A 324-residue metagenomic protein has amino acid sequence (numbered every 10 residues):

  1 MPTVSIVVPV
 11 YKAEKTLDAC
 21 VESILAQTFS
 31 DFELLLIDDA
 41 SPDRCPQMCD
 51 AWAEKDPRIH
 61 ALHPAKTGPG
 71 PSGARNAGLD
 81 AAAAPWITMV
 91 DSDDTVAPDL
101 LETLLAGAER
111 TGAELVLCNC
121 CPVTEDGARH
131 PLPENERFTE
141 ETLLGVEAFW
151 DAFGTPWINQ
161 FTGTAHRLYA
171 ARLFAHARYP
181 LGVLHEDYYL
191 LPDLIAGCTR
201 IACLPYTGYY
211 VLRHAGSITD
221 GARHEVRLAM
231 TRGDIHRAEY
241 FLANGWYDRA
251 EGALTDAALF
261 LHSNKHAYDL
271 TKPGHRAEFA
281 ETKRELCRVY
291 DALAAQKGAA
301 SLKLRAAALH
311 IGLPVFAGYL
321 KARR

Functional and structural regions predicted by a protein language model:
K12-A26: Short, well-formed alpha-helical segments that are part of the catalytic scaffolds of diverse glycosyltransferases
D18, D43-A51, T95, D99-L101: Acidic helix N-cap motif at the loop->helix transition within catalytic regions of sugar-transfer enzymes
S23, S30, D38-Q47, K66-G68: A conserved acidic beta->alpha catalytic loop
P64-A82: Glycine-rich, basic loop-to-helix element that forms the pyrophosphate-binding segment of sugar-nucleotide handling
I87: Short aromatic/hydrophobic "clamp" motif used to bind/position activated sugar donors
S92-A202, L212-E225: Donor-binding/catalytic cores of nucleotide-activated saccharide and glycerol-phosphate transferases/polymerases
A113, D269-R324: Membrane-interface aromatic/basic loop that binds lipid-linked glycans or pyrophosphate carriers, typified by
G208-A215, D220-R249, F260-L293: Catalytic core of nucleotide-sugar-dependent glycosyltransferases
